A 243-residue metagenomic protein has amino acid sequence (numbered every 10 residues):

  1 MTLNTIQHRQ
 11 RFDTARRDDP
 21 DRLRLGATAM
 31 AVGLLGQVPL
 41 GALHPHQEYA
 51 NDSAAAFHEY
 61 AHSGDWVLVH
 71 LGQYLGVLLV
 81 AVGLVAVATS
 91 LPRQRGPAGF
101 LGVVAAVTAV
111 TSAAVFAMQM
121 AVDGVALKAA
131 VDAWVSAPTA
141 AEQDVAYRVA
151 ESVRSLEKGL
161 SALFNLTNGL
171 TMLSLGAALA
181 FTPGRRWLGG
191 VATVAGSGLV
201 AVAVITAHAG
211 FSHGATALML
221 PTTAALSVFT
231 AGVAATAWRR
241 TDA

Functional and structural regions predicted by a protein language model:
T2-A243: Hydrophobic, aromatic-enriched alpha-helical segments typical of multi-pass transmembrane helices
